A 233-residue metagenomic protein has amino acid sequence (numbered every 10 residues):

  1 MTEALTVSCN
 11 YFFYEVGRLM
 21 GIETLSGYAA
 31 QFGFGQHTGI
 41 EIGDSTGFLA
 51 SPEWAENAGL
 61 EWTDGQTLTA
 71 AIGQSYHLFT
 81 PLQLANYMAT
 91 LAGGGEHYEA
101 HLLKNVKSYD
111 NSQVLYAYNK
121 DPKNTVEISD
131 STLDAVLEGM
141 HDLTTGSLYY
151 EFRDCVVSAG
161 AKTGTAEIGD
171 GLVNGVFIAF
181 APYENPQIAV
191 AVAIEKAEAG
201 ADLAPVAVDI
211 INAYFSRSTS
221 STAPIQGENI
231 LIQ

Functional and structural regions predicted by a protein language model:
M1-V192, I232-Q233: Beta-lactam-recognizing serine transpeptidase/beta-lactamase-like catalytic domain environment
T80-N86, D202-D209: Short amphipathic alpha-helical face segments that pack within enzyme cores and frequently flank/anchor catalytic
Q113-L115, N119-D121, V208-Q233: Short, gly/Ser/Thr-rich active-site loops of penicillin-recognizing serine hydrolases
I128, E195-L203: Short alpha-helix boundary/capping segments
Q187, A199-A201, R217: Intrinsically disordered, low-complexity acidic/polar segments
